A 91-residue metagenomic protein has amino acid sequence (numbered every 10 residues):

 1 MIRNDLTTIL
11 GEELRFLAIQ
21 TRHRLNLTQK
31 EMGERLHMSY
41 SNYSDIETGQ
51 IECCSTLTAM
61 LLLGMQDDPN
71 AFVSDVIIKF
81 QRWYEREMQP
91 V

Functional and structural regions predicted by a protein language model:
M1-R24: A short, Lys/Arg-rich alpha-helix, primarily the initiator
T8, A71-V91: Short, charged recognition helix plus adjacent turn of helix-turn-helix-like nucleic-acid-binding domains
R22, G33, L62: The alpha-helix within a helix-turn-helix
N26-D45: Short alpha-helical DNA-recognition segment
S41-T56: Amphipathic, hydrophobic secondary-structure cores in small proteins
C54-S74: DNA major-groove recognition helix of helix-turn-helix/homeodomain DNA-binding modules
